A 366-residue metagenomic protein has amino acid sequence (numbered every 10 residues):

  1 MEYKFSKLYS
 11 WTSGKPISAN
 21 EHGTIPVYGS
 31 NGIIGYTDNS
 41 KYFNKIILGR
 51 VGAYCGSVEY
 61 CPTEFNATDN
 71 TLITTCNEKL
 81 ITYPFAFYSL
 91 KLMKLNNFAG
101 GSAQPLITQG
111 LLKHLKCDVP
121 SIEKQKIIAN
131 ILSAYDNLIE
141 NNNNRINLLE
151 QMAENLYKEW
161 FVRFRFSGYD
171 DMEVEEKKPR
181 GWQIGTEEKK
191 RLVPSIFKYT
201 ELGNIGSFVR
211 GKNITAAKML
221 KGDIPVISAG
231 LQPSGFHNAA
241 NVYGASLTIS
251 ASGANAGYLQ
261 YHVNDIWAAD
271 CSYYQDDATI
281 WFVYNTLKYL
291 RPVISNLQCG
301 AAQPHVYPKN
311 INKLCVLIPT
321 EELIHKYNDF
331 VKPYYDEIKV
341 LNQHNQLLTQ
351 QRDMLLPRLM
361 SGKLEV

Functional and structural regions predicted by a protein language model:
M1-V27, H114-W160, S167, M172-A229 (+3 more regions): Non-catalytic DNA-recognition/assembly elements of restriction-modification systems
E21, A53, V58, E78-L80 (+9 more regions): Short linear sequence motifs
G29-L95, G100-A103, T108-L112, S228-L314: A short beta-sheet element
V162, Y289-P292, S361: Short, well-ordered loop/turn and helix-capping segments at boundaries between secondary-structure elements and domains
